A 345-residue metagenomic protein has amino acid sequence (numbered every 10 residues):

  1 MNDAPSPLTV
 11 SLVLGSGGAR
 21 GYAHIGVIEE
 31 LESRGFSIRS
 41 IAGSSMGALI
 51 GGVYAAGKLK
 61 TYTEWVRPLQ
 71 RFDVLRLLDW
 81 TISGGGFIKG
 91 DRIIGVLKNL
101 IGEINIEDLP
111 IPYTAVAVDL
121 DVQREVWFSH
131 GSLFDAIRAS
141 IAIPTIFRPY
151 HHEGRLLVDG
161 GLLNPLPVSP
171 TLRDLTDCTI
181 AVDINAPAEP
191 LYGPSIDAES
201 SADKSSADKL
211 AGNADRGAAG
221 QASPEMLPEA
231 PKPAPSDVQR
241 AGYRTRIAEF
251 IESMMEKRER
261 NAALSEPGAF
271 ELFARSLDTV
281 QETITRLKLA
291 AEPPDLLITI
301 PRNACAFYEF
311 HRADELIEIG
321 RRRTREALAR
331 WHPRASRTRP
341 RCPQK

Functional and structural regions predicted by a protein language model:
M1-S44, G52-K345: Patatin-like phospholipase
